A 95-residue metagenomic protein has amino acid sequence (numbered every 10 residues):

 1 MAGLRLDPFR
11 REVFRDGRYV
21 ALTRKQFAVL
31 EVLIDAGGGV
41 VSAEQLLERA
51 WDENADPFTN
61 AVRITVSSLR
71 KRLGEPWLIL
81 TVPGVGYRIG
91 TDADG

Functional and structural regions predicted by a protein language model:
M1, A36, G84: A conserved catalytic-core signature of glycosyltransferases
M1-F27, R88-G95: A structural micro-motif at secondary-structure boundaries
P8, A43, G84: Catalytic-loop Lys-Pro-X-Asn motif of eukaryotic-like protein kinases
E12, R18-R24, A28-T65, K71-R72 (+1 more regions): Positively charged, aromatic-enriched patches within helix-turn-helix-type DNA-binding elements, predominantly
E75-G95: Basic, Lys/Arg-enriched C-terminal extension of HTH/homeodomain DNA-binding domains
